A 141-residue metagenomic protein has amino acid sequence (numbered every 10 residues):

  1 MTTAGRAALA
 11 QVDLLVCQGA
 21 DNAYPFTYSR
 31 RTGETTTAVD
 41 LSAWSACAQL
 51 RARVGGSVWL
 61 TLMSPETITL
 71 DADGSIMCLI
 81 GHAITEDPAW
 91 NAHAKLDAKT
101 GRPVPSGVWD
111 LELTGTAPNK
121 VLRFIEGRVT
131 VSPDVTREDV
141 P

Functional and structural regions predicted by a protein language model:
M1-P141: N-terminal assembly/attachment segments of tailed bacteriophage virion structural proteins
